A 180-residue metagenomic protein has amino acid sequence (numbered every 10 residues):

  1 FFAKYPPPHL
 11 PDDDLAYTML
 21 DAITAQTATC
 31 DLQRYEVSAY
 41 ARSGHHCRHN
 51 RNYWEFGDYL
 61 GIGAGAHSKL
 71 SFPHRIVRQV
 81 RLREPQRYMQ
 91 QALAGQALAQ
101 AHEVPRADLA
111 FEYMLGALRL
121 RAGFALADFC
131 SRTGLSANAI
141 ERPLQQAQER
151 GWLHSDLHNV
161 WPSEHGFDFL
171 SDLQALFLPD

Functional and structural regions predicted by a protein language model:
F1-L135: C-terminal scaffold of the Radical SAM
L15, E141-Q145, D168: Auxiliary N-terminal substrate/complex-recognition segments of SAM-dependent methyltransferases
I23-T27, A147, L173: Hydrophobic alpha-helical packing residues
G134-Q148: Short amphipathic alpha-helical interaction segments
Q148-H158: A short, conserved structural fragment
N159-S163: Minor-groove-contacting beta-hairpin "wing" of winged helix-turn-helix DNA-binding domains
H165-D180: Short, amphipathic alpha-helical interaction segments positioned at domain boundaries
